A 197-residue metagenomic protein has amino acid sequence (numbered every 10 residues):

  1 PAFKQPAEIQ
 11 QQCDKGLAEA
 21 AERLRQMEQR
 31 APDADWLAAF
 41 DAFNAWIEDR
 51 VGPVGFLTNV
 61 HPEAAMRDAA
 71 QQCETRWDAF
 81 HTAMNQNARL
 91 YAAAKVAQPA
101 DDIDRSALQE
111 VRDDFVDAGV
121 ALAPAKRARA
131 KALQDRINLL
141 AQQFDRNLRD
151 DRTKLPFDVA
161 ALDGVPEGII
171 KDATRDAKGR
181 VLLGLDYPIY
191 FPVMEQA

Functional and structural regions predicted by a protein language model:
P1-A197: Zn2+-dependent metallopeptidase catalytic domains
